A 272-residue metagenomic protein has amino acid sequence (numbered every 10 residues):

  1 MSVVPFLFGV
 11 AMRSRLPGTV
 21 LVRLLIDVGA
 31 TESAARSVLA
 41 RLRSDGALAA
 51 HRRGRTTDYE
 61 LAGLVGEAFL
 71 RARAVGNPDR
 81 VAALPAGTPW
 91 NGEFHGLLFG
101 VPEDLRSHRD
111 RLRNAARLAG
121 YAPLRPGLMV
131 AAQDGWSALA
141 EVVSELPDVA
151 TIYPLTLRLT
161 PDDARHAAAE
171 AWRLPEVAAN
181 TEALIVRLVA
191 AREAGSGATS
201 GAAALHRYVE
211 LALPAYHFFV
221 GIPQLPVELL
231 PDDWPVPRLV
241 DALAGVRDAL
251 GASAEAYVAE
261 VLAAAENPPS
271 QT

Functional and structural regions predicted by a protein language model:
M1-M12: Positively charged, polyanion-binding regions of nucleic-acid-associated proteins
S14-L24: Short acidic, hydrophobic short linear motifs in intrinsically disordered regions
A30-R41: Short amphipathic alpha-helical interaction segments
G46: Glycine-centered, phosphate/nucleic-acid-interacting loop/turn motifs that mediate DNA/RNA or nucleotide
R52-D58: Short, Lys/Arg-rich nucleic-acid/phosphate-binding segment
A74-Y121: Amphipathic alpha-helical dimerization/coiled-coil segments that flank or bridge DNA-binding/regulatory modules
P102-E193: Mid-protein regulatory/catalytic core that forms ligand/cofactor-binding pockets and protein-protein interaction
R165-T272: C-terminal regulatory/effector modules of DNA-binding transcriptional regulators
